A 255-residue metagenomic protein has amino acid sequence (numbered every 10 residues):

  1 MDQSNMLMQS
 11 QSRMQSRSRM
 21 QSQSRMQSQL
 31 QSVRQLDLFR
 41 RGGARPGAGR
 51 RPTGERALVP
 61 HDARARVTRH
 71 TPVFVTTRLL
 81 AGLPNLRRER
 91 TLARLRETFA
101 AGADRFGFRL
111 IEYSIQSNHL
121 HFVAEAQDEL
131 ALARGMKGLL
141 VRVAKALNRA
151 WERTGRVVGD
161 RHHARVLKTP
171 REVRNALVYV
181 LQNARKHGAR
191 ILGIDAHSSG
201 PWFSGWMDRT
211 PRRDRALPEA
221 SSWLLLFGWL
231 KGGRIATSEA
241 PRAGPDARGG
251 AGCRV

Functional and structural regions predicted by a protein language model:
M1-N118, E125-V255: Short Pro-Cys-Gly-centered "Cys-loop" motif that presents a nucleophilic cysteine in a tight turn
